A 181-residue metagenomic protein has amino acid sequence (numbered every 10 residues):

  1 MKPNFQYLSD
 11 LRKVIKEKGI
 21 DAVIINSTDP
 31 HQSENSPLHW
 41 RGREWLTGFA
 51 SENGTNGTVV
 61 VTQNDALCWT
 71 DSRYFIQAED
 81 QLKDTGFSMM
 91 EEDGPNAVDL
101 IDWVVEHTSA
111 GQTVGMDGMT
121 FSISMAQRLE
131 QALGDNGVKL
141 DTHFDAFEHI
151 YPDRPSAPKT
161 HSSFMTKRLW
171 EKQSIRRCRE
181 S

Functional and structural regions predicted by a protein language model:
K2-S109, T113, F121, M125-S181: N-terminal accessory/capping or targeting/presequence segment of soluble
